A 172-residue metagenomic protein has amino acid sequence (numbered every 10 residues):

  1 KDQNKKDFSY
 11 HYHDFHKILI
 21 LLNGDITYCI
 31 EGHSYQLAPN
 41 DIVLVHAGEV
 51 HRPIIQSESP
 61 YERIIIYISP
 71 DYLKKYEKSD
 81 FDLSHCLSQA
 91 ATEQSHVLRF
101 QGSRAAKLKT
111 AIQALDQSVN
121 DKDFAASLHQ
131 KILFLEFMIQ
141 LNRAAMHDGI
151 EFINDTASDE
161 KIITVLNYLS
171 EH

Functional and structural regions predicted by a protein language model:
K1, I54-Q117, R143-H147: A hydrophobic/aromatic-rich effector-binding and dimerization subdomain of bacterial HTH-type transcriptional regulators
K1-I42, E49, S57, D80-C86 (+1 more regions): Generic protein-terminus/edge-of-domain signal
T27, R52, H172: Detector for the N-terminal beta1/A-loop initiation region of ABC nucleotide-binding domains
C29, K75-Y76, Y168: Residues that scaffold the ATP/ADP-binding catalytic core of kinase and kinase-like folds
V45-H46, I68: A conserved hydrophobic position in a structured secondary element of the catalytic/binding core that shapes
Q94-R104, V119-L133, M138-H172: Short, Lys/Arg-enriched, Trp-marked, Pro/Gly-tolerant hinge/linker segments that flank
